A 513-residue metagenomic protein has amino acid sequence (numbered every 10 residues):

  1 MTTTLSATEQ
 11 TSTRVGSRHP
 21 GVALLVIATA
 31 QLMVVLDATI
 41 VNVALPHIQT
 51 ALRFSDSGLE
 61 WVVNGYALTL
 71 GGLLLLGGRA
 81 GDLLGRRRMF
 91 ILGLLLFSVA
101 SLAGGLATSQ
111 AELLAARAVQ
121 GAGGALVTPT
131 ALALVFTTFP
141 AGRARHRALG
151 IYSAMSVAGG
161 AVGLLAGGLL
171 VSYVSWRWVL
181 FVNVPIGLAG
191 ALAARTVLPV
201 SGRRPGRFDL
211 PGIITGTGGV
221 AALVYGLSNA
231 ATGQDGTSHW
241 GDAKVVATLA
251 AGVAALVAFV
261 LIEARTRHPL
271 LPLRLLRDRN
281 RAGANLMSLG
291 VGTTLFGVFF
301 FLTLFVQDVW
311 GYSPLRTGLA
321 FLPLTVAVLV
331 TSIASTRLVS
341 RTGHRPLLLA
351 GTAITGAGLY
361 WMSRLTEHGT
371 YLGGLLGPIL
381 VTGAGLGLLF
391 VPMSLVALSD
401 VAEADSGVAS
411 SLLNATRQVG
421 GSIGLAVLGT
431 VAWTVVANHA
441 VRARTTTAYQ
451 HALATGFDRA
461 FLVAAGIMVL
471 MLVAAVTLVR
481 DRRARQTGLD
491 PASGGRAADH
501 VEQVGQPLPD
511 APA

Functional and structural regions predicted by a protein language model:
M1-Q31, L261, N280, A384 (+2 more regions): Transmembrane-helix exit segments and adjacent C-terminal regions of multi-pass membrane proteins
L24-T69, S175, W240-A255, A264-S394 (+3 more regions): Transmembrane core module of solute transporters
V34, V63-Y66, L70, F97 (+13 more regions): Structural signature of transmembrane alpha-helices in multi-pass secondary transporters
H47, G78-R79, L83, L169 (+1 more regions): Membrane-interface helix termini in secondary transporters
D82-G212, E403, G407: Helix-loop-helix hairpins in multi-pass membrane proteins, especially solute transporters
L84-L94, T108-E112, V127-A131, T137-G150 (+2 more regions): C-terminal module of multi-pass small-molecule transporters
P129, S156-G168, S172, V220 (+3 more regions): Glycine/proline-centered helix-kink
G150, S172-S288, T294, Y312 (+4 more regions): Hydrophobic transmembrane-helix bundles of small-molecule transporters
